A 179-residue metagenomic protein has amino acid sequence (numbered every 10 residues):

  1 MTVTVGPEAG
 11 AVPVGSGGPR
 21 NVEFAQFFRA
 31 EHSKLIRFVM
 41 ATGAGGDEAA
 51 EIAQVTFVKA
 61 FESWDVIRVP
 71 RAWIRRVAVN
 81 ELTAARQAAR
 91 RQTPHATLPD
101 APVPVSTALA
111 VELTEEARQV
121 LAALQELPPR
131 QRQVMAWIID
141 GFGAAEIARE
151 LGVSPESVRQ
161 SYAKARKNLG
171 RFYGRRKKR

Functional and structural regions predicted by a protein language model:
M1-G10, G15, E23, E150 (+1 more regions): C-terminal edge and immediately downstream basic/flexible tail or linker adjoining helix-turn-helix-like DNA-binding
T2-R37, D47-A50, D65: A short, charge-rich alpha-helical start-of-domain segment used by transcription regulators
P19, Q26, A30, V103-V134 (+2 more regions): Amphipathic alpha-helical segment used for protein-protein interaction
H32, I36, F57, P128 (+2 more regions): C-terminal flanking helix
E51-V58, R68-N80: Structural recognition of an alpha-helix C-terminal capping motif at a helix-to-coil junction
T56, V77, V134-M135, I147-A148 (+1 more regions): Hydrophobic positions on the alpha-helical face of helix-turn-helix-like DNA-binding modules
E62, V69, V79-T97, A110-L113: Arg/Lys-rich amphipathic alpha helix in sigma70-family domain 2
V79, T83, A145, L151-R176: DNA-recognition helix of helix-turn-helix
